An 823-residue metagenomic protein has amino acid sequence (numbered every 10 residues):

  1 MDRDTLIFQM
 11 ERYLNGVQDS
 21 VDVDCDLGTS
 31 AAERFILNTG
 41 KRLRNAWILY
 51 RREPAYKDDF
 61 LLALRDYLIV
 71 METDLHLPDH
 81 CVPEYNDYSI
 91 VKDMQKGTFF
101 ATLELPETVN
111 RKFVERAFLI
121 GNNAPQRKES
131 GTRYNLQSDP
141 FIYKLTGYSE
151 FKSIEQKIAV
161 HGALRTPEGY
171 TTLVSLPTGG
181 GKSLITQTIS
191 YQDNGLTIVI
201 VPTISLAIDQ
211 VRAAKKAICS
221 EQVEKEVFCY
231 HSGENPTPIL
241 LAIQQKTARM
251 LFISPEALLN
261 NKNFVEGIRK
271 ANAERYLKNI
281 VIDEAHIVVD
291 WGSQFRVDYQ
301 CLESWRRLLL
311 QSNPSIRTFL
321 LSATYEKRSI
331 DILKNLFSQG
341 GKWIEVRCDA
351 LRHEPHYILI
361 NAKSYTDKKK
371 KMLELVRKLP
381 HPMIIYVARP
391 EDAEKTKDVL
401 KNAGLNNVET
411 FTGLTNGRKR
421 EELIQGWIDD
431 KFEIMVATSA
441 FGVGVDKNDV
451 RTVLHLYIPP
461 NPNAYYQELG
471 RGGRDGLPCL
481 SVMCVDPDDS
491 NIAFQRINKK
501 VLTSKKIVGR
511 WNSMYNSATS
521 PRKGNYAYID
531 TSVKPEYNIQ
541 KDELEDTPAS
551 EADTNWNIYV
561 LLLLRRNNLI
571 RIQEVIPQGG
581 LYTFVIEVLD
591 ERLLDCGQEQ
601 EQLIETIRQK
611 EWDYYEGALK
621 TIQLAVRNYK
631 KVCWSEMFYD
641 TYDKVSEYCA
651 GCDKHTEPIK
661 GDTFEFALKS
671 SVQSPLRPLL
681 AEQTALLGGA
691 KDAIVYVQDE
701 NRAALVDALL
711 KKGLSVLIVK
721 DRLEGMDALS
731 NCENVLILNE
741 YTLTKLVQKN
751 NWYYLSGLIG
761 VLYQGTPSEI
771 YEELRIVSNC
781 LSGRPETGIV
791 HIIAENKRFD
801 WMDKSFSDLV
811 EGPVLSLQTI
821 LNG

Functional and structural regions predicted by a protein language model:
M1-L321, E326-R352, S364, K370-H381 (+13 more regions): N-terminal helicase ATP-binding lobe
L196, N279, I434, T452 (+2 more regions): Structural motif
I200, Y230, W305, L321 (+5 more regions): Generic beta-sheet signal
S254, Y386-V387, A437, L762-Q764 (+1 more regions): Acidic beta-strand-to-loop metal/phosphate-binding motif
P355, F664-Y741: Active-site-facing substrate-recognition patch
H356-K363: Short beta-strand elements at the ligand-binding edges of bilobed clamshell
L375-A393, D398-G413, K419-S439, V445-S674 (+3 more regions): C-terminal helicase lobe
L679-L680, A685-A704, V747-N750, Y754-G823: Non-catalytic C-terminal interaction regions
